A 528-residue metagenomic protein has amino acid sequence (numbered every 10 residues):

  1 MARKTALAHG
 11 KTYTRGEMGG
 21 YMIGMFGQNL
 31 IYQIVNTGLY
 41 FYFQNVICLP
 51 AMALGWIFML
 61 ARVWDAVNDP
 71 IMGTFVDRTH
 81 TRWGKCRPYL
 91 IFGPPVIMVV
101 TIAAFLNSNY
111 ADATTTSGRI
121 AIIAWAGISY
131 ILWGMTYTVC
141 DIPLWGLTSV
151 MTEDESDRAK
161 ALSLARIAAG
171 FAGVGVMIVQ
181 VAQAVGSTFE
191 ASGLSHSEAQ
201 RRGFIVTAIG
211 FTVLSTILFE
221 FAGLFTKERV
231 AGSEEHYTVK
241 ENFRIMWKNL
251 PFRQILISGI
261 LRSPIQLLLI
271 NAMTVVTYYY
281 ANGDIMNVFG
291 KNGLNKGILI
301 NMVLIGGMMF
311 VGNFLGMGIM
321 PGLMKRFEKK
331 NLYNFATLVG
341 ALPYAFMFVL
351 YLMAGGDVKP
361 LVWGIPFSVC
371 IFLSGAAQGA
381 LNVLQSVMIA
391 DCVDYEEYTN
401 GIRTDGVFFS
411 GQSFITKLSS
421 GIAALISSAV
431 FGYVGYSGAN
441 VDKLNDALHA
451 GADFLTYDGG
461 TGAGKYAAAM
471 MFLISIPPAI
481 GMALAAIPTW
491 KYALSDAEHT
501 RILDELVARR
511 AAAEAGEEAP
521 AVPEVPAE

Functional and structural regions predicted by a protein language model:
A2-E528: Membrane-embedded alpha-helical bundles of multi-pass transporters/translocases, especially carrier/permease families
